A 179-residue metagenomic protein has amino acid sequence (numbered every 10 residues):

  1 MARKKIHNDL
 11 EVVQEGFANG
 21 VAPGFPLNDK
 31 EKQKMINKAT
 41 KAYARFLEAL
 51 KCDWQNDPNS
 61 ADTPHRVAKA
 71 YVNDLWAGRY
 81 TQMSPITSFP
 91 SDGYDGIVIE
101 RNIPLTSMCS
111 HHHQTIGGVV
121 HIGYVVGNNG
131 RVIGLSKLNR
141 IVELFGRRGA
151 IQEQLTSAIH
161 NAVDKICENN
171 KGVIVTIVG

Functional and structural regions predicted by a protein language model:
M1-G179: A domain-level signal for the structural core that forms small-molecule/cofactor-binding pockets and catalytic centers
